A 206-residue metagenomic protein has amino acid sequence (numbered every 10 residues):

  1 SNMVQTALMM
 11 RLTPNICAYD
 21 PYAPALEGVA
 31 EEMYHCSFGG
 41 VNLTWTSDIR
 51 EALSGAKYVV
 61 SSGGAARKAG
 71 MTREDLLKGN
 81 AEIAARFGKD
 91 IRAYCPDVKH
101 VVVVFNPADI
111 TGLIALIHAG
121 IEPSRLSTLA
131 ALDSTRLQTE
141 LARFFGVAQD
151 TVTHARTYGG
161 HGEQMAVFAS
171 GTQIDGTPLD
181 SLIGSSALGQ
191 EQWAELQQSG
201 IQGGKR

Functional and structural regions predicted by a protein language model:
S1-V4, E27, S62, K68-A69 (+1 more regions): Short glycine/serine/threonine-rich phosphate/pyrophosphate-binding segments that cradle anionic phosphate groups
V4-Q5, G88: Generic hydrophobic/aromatic pocket-lining and core-packing "Φ" positions
M9-N15, G120-P123: Conserved S-adenosyl-L-methionine
L12-A56: Conserved N-terminal Rossmann-fold NAD(P) cofactor-binding segment
S37-Y58, G64-R73, G79-P96: A structured beta-alpha segment of the ubiquitous adenosine-cofactor-binding alpha/beta core
T72-E140: Rossmann-like NAD(P)(H) cofactor-binding subdomain of soluble oxidoreductases
A119-R125, D133-R206: C-terminal substrate-binding/catalytic lobe of Rossmann-fold NAD(P)-dependent dehydrogenases
